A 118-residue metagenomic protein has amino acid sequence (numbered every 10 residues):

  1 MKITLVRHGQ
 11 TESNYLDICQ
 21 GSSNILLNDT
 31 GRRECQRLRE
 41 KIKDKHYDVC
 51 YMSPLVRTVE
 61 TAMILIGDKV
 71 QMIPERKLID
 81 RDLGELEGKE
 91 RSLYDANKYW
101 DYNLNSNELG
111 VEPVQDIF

Functional and structural regions predicted by a protein language model:
M1, E40-D44, E87: Short linear sequence motifs
M1-T4, V49: Extreme N-terminal starter segment of soluble prokaryotic enzymes
L5-G9: Histidine-centered catalytic micro-motifs
Q10-L65, K69-V70, G110-Q115: Active-site-proximal alpha-helix that buttresses catalytic centers in soluble enzyme cores
L65-F118: Phosphate-handling substructures
